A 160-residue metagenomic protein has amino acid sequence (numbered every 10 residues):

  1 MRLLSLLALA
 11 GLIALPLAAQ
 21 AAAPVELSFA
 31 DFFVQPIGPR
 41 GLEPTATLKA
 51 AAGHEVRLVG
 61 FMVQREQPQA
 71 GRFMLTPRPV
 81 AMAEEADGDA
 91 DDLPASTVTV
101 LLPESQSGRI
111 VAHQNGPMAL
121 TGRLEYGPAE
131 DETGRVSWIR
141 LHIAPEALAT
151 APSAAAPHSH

Functional and structural regions predicted by a protein language model:
S5-P16: Bacterial N-terminal signal peptides
A21-H160: OB-fold and OB-like single-stranded nucleic-acid-recognition modules and their adjacent interaction interfaces
